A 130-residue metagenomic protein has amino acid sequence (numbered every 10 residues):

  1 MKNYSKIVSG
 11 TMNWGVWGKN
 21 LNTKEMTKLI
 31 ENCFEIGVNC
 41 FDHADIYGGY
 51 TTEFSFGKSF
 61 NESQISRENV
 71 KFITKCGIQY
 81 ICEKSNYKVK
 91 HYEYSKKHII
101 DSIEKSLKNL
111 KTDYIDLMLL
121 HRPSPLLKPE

Functional and structural regions predicted by a protein language model:
M1-K71, D113: N-terminal binding-site loop/beta-alpha segment at the start of enzyme catalytic domains that lines or forms
M12-W14, I46, K75-Q79, L120-P123: Active-site beta-loop-alpha junctions enriched in small/polar residues
W17, T51, C82, P125-K128: Glycine/Thr-rich phosphate-binding loops of Rossmann-like dinucleotide-binding domains
E31, E35, N86-E130: Glycine/proline-rich, positively charged, aromatic-decorated active-site loop/lid region on the catalytic face
S63-K96, H121: Structural motif corresponding to the early beta-alpha repeats
